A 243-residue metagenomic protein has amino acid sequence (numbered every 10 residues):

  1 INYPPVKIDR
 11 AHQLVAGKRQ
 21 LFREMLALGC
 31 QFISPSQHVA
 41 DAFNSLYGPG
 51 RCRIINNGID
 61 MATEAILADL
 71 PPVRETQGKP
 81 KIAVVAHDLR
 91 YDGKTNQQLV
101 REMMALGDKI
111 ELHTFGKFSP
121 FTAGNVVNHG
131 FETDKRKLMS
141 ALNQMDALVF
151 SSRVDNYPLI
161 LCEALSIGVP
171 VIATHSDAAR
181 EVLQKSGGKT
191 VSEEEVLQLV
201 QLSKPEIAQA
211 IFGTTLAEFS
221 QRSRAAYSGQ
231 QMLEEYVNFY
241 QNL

Functional and structural regions predicted by a protein language model:
H12-F32: Membrane-proximal helix-turn-helix segments that form the acceptor-binding/catalytic region of lipid-linked
H38, G58: Carbohydrate-associated surface elements
L70, Q198-Q201, P205, Q209-N242: A charged, aromatic-enriched C-terminal amphipathic alpha-helix characteristic of glycosyltransferases across folds
E75-F121: Conserved catalytic-core segment of nucleotide-activated headgroup transferases in glycan assembly
S140-M145: Short alpha-helical donor nucleotide-sugar binding micro-motif in glycosyltransferases
R153: Aromatic "clamp/platform" in nucleotide-sugar-dependent glycosyltransferases that forms part of the donor/acceptor
P170-A173, R180: Short hydrophobic beta-strand element within catalytic cores of glycosyltransferases and related nucleotide-activated
R180-A210: Change "using UDP/GDP/dTDP sugars" to "using nucleotide sugars
